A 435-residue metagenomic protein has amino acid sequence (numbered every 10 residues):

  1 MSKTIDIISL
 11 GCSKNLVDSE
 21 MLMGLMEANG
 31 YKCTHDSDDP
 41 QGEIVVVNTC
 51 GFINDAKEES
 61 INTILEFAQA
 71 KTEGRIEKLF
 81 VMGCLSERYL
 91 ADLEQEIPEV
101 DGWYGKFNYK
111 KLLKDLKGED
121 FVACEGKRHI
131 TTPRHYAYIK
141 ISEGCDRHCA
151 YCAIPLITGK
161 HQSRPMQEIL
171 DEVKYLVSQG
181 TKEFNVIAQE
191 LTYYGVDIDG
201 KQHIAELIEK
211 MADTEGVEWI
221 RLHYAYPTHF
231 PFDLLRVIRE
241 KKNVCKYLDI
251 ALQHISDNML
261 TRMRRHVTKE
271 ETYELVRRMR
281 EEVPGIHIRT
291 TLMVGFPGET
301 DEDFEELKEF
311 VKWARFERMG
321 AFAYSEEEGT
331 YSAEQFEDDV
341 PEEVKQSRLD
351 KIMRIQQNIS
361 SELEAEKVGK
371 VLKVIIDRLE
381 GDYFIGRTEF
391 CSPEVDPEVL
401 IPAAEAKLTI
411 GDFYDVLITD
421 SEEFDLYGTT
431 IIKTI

Functional and structural regions predicted by a protein language model:
M1-Y194, D233, L248, E270-R277 (+6 more regions): Proteins enriched for Cys/Gly/acidic motifs involved in redox and nucleic-acid/cofactor modification
I5, I44-V45, A137, F184 (+7 more regions): Conserved beta-strand core positions
E77-G83, R88, L93, S178-F304 (+1 more regions): Conserved SAM/AdoMet-binding glycine-rich loop
T131-H135, C145-D146, V244, H254 (+6 more regions): Short flexible coil/turn linkers enriched for glycine and charged/polar residues that connect secondary-structure
C149, I169, V186, L222 (+7 more regions): Conserved, mostly hydrophobic/aromatic
A188, Y224, L252-H254, T290-V294 (+6 more regions): Active-site proximal loops enriched in glycine and acidic residues that flank catalytic Cys/His/Asp and coordinate
K246-Y247, L260-T261, P284-H287, E302-F304 (+5 more regions): Extended hydrophobic-aromatic, low-complexity segments
E334-I435: Terminal RNA-binding accessory module
